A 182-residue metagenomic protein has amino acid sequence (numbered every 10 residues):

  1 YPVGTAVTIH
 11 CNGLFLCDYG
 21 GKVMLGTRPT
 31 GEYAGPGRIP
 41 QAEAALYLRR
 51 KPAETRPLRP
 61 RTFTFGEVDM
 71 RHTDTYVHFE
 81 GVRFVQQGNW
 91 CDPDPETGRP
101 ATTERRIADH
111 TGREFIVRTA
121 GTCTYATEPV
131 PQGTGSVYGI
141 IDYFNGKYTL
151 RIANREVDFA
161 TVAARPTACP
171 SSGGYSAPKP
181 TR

Functional and structural regions predicted by a protein language model:
Y1-P180: OB-fold nucleic-acid-binding modules
